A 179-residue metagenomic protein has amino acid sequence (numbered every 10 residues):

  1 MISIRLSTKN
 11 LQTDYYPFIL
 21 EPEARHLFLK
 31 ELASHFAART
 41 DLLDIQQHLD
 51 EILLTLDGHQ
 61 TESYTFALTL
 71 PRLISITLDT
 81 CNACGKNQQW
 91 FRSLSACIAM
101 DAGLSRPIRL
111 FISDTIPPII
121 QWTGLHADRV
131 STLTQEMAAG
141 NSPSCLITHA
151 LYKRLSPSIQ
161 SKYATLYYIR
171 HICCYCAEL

Functional and structural regions predicted by a protein language model:
M1-Y16, S34-L42, R106, T115-I116 (+3 more regions): Intrinsically disordered, glycine/charged-rich C-terminal tails and inter-domain linkers that flank nucleotidyl cyclase
I2-D79: Catalytic NTP-binding/metal-coordinating core of nucleotidyl cyclase/transferase enzymes
K30, D50, L125, K153 (+1 more regions): Alpha-helical and His/Cys-centered functional microenvironments
H35-F36, D79-W90, M137-G140: Alpha-helix termini
L43-T65, C84-L125: Catalytic core of nucleotidyl cyclases, primarily class III adenylyl/guanylyl cyclases
I74-T77, I98-M100, L133: Regulatory helix in c-di-GMP signaling enzymes, encompassing the GGDEF I-site helix and an analogous surface helix
T77, S95-A96, N141-P143: Short glycine-/polar-rich loops that comprise or flank the Walker A/P-loop and associated switch/sensor motifs
H126-V130: Acidic/proline- and glycine-rich, intrinsically disordered low-complexity segments that serve as regulatory linkers
